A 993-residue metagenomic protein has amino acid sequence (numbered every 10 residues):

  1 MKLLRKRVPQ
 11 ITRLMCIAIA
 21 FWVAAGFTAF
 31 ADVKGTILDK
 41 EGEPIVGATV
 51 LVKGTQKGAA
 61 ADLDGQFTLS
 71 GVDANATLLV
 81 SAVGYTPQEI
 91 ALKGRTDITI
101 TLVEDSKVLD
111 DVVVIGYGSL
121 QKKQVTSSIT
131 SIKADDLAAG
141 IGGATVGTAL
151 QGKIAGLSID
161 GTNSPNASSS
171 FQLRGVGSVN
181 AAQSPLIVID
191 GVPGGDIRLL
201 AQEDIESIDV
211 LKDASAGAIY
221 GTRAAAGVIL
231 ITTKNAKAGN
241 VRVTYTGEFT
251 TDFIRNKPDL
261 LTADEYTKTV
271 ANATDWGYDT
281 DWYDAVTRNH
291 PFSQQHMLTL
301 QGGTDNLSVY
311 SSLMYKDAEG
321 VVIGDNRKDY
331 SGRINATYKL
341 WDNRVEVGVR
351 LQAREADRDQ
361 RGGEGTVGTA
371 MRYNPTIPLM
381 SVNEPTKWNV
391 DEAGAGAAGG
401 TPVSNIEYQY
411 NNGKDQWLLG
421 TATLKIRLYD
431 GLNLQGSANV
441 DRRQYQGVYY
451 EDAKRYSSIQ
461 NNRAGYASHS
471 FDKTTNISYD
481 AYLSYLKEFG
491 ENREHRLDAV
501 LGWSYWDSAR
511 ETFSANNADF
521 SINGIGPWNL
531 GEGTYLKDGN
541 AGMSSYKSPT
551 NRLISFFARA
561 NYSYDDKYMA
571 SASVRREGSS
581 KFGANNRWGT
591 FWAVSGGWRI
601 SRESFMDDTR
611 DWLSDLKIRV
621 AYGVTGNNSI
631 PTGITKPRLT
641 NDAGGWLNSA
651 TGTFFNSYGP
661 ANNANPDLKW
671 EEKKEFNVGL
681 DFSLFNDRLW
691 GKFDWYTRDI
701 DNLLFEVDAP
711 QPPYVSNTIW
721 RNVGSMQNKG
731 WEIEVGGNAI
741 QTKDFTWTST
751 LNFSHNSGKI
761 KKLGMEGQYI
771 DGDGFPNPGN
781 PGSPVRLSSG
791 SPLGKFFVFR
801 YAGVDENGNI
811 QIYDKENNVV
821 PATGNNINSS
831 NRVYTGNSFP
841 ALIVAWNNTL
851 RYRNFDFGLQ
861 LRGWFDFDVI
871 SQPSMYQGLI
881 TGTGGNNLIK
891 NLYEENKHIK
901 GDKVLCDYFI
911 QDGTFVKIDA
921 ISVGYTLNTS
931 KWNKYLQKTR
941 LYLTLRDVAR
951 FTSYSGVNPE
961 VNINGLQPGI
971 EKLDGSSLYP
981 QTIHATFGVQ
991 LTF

Functional and structural regions predicted by a protein language model:
M1-I334, Y338-R354, L419-G420, W670 (+5 more regions): Short, small/polar-rich motifs associated with maturation and membrane association, primarily at protein termini
G47, G71, D111, S131 (+10 more regions): Extracellular/lumenal ectodomain signal focusing on beta-strand-rich modules and carbohydrate-recognition contexts
G147-Q151, W720-Q727, Y769-F796, S829-S830 (+4 more regions): C-terminal extracellular loops and terminal segments of Gram-negative outer membrane beta-barrel proteins
S164, S184, T267, A271 (+8 more regions): Extracellular/periplasmic, surface-exposed regions of secreted and cell-surface proteins
N256-D284, P375-I406, I525-N551, A643-N663 (+2 more regions): Flexible glycine-rich, low-complexity coil/linker segments exposed to the extracellular/periplasmic environment
D259-T262, E451-A453, A515-A518, E766-G767 (+2 more regions): Short Gly/aromatic-enriched secondary-structure transition segments
S838-I870: Glycine-rich, aromatic-lined ligand/substrate-binding cores of catalytic and carbohydrate-binding domains
F857-I918: C-terminal beta-barrel architecture of Gram-negative outer-membrane proteins
